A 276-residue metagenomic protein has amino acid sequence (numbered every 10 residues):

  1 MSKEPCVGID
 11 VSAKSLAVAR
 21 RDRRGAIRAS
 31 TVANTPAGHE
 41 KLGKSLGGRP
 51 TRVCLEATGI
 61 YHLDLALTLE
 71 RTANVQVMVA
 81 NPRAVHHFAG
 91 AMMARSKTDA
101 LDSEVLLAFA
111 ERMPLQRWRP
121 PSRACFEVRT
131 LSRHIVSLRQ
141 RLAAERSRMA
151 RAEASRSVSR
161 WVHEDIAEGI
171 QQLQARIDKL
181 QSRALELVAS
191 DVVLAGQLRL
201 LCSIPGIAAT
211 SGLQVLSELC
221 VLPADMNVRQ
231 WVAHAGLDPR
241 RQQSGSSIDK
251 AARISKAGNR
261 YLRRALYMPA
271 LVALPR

Functional and structural regions predicted by a protein language model:
M1-R276: A detector of single, family-specific signature residues that are central to catalytic or substrate-handling motifs
